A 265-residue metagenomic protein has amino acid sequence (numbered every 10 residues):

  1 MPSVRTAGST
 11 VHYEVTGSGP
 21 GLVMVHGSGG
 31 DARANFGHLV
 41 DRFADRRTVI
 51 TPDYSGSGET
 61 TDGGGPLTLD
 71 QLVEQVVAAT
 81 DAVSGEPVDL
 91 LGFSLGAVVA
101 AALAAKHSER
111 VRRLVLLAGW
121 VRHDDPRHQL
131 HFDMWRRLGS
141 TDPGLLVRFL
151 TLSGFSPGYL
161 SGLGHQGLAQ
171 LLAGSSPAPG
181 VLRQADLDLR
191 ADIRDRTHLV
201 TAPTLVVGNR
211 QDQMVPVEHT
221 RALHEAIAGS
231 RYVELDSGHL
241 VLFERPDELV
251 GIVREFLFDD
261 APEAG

Functional and structural regions predicted by a protein language model:
R5-T61: Conserved HGGG/HGGXW glycine-rich cap/lid loop of the alpha/beta-hydrolase fold
I50-L91: Active-site loop/oxyanion-hole signature of alpha/beta-hydrolase fold enzymes
G92-G96, A100: Gly/Ala-rich beta-loop-alpha elbow adjacent to hydrolase catalytic centers
A101, A105, R112-T141: Flexible "cap/lid" loop of the alpha/beta hydrolase fold
D125-R127, G144-R196: Conserved alpha/beta-hydrolase catalytic His-Asp/Glu region
V200, V206-G208, D212: Short beta-strand/loop motif that positions the catalytic acidic residue of the alpha/beta-hydrolase fold
Q213-H219: Conserved alpha/beta-hydrolase "acid-adjacent" motif
S230-G265: Catalytic active-site module of serine/aspartate enzymes centered on a nucleophile-bearing elbow/loop
